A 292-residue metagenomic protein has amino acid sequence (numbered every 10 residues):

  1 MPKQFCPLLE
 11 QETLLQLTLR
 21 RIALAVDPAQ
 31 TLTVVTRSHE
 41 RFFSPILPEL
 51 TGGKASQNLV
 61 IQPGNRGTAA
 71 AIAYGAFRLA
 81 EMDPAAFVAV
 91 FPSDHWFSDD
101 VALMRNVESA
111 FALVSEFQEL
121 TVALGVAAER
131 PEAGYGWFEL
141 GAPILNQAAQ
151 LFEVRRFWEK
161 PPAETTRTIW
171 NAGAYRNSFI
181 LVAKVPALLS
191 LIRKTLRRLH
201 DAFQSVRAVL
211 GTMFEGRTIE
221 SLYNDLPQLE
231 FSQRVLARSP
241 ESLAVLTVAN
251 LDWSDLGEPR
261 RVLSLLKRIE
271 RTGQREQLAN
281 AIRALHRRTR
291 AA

Functional and structural regions predicted by a protein language model:
M1-P7: Conserved N-terminal glycine-rich FAD pyrophosphate-binding loop of Rossmann-like flavoproteins
F5, L59-V60, T121-A123, V245: Conserved beta-strand scaffold positions in the cores of enzyme catalytic domains, especially in NTP/NDP-utilizing
P7-P92, W96-M104, E108: Conserved N-terminal catalytic core of the sugar/cofactor nucleotidyltransferase
V35, F91, P161, A183 (+1 more regions): A conserved hydrophobic position in a structured secondary element of the catalytic/binding core that shapes
D100-I219, Y223, L243: Conserved core of the sugar-phosphate nucleotidyltransferase
A183-A292: Left-handed beta-helix
